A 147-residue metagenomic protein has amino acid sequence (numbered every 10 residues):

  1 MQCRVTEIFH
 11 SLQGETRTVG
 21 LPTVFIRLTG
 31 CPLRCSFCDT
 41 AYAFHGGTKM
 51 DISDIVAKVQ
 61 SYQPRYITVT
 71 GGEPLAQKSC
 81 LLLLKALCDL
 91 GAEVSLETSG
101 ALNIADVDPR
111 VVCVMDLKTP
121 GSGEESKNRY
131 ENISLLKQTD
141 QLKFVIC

Functional and structural regions predicted by a protein language model:
M1-T48, Y62: N-terminal [4Fe-4S]-dependent radical SAM core
I8, L28, G72, S99 (+1 more regions): Fold-independent oxyanion-binding glycine-rich loops and adjacent beta-strand/coil segments at enzyme active sites
F25-R27, Y66-T68, S95-E97: Short, conserved beta-strand segments within well-ordered enzyme catalytic domains that often line or immediately flank
C35, D39, E73, E97: Acidic active-site catalytic centers that drive phospho-/nucleotidyl reactions and related ester hydrolyses
F37-I55, D106-M115: Short, surface-exposed acidic-centric catalytic microdomains
C38, I67-T70, M115-D116, K143-F144: Short beta-strands and strand-loop turn motifs
Y42-K78: Glycine/small-residue-rich loop that forms an oxyanion/phosphate-binding "nest" at active or ligand-binding sites
L75-C147: Conserved AdoMet/S-adenosylmethionine-binding subsite of the radical SAM
